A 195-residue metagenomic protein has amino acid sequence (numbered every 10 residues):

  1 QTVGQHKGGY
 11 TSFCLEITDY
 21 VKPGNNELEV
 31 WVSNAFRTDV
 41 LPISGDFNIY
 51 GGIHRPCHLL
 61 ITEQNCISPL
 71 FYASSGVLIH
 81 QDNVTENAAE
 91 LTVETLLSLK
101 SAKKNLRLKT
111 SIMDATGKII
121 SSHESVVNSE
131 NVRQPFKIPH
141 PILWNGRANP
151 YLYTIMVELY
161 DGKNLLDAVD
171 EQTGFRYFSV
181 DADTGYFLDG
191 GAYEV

Functional and structural regions predicted by a protein language model:
Q1-V195: Secreted/periplasmic carbohydrate-active enzymes, especially glycoside hydrolases
